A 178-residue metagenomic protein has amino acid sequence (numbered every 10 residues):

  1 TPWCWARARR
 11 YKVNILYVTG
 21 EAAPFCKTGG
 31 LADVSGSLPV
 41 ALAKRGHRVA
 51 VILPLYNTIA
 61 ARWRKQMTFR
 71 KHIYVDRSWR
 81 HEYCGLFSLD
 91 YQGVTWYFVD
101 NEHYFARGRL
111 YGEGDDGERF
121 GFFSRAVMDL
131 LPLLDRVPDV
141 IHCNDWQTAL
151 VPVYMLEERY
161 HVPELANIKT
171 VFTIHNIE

Functional and structural regions predicted by a protein language model:
W3-W5: Tryptophan (W) side chains
A8-E178: Catalytic cores of nucleotide-sugar-dependent glycosyltransferases that transfer UDP/GDP/TDP-activated
